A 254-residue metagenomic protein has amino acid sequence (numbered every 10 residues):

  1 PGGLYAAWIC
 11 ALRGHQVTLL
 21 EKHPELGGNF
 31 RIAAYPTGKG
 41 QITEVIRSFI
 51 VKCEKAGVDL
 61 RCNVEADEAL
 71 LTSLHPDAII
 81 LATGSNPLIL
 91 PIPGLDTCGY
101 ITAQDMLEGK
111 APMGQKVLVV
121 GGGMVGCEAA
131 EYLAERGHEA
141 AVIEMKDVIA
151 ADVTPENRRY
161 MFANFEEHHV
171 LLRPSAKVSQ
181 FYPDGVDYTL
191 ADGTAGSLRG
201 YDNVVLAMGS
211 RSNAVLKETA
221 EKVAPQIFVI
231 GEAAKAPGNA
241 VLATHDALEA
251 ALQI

Functional and structural regions predicted by a protein language model:
P1-K22, L26, R61-H75, A82-G99 (+2 more regions): Rossmann-like dinucleotide/flavin-binding elements
L19-A56, Y132-A176, A234-G238: Rossmann-like dinucleotide-binding cores of NAD(P)H-dependent redox enzymes
